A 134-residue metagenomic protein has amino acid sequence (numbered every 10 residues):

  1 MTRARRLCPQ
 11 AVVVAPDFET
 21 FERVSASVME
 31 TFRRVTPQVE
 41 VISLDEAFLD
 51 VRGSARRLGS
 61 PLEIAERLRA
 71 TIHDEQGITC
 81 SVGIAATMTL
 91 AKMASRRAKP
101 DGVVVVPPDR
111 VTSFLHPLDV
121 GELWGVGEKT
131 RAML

Functional and structural regions predicted by a protein language model:
M1-L134: Gly/Gly-Pro- and Ser/Thr-rich, intrinsically disordered tail segments characteristic of DNA damage-repair and tolerance
